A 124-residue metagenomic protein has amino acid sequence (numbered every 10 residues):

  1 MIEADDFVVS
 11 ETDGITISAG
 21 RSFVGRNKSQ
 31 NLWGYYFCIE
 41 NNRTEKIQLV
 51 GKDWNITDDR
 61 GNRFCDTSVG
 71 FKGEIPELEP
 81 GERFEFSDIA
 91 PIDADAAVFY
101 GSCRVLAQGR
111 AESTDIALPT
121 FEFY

Functional and structural regions predicted by a protein language model:
I2-N31: Low-complexity, acidic Ser/Thr/Pro/Gly-rich terminal tails and inter-domain linkers that flank the onset of structured
F7, I89-Y124: Terminal connector regions
G14, T44, G61-N62, G81 (+1 more regions): Detector for glycine-centered tight turns/loop "hinges" at secondary-structure junctions
Q30-Y36, F99-Y100: Short, solvent-exposed loop/turn segments enriched in Ser/Thr/Gly
C38-R43: Asparagine-centered strand-capping/turn motif at beta-strand->loop junctions
E45-F64: Short acidic, flexible loop segments centered on an aromatic residue
F64-A96: Intrinsically disordered, low-complexity Pro/Gly/Ser/Thr-rich segments with frequent PxxP/GP/PP motifs and embedded
